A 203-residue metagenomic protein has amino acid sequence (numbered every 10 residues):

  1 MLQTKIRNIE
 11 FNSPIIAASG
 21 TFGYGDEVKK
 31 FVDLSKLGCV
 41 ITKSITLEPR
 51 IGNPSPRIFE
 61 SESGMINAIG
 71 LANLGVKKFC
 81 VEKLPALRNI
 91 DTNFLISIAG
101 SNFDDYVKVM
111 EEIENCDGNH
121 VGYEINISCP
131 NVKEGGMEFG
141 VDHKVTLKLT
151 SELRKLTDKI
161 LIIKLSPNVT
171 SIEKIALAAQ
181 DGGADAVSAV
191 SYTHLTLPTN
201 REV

Functional and structural regions predicted by a protein language model:
M1-F94, G100: N-terminal capping/small domains of soluble enzymes
I15-A17, V40-T42, F94-I96, Y123-I125 (+2 more regions): Hydrophobic faces of well-ordered beta-strands that scaffold small-molecule active sites in alpha/beta enzyme cores
G20-F22, I45, A99-S101, S128-P130 (+2 more regions): Active-site beta-loop-alpha junctions enriched in small/polar residues
V28, E111, T170-D181: Catalytic cores of alpha/beta
V32-D33, E114-N115, Q180: Non-catalytic positions within long, well-ordered alpha-helices that form the structural scaffold/packing of enzyme
T46-I51, I127-G136: Conserved radical SAM core fold
V81, L87-N89, H143-L161, R201: Alpha-helix-loop-beta-strand connector modules within alpha/beta enzyme cores
T193-T199: Conserved small/polar residues in nucleotide/adenosyl-binding loops
